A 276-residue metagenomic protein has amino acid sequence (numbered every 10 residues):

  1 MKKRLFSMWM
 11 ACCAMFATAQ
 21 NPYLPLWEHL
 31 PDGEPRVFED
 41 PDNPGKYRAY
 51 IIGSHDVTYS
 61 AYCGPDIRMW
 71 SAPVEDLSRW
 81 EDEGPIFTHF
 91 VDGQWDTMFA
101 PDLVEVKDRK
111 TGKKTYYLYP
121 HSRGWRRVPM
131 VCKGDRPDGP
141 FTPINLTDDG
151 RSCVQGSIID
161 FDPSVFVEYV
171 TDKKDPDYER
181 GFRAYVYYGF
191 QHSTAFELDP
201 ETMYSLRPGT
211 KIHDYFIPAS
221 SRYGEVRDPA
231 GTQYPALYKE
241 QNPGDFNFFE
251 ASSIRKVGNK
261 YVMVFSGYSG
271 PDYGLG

Functional and structural regions predicted by a protein language model:
M1-Q20: Bacterial Sec-dependent N-terminal signal peptides
A19-G276: Carbohydrate-active catalytic/glycan-binding domains of CAZyme proteins, especially the secreted or lumenal ectodomains
